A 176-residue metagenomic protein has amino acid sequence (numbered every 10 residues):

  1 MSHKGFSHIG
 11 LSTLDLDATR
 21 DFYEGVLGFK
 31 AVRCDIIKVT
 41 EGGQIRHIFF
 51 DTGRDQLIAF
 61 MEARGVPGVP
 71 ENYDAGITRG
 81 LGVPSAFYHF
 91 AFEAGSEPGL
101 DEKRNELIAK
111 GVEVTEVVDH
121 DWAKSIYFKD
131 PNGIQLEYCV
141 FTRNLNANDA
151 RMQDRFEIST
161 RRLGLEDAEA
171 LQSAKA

Functional and structural regions predicted by a protein language model:
M1-A18, G43, F87-F92, L145-A176: N-terminal beta-strand motif that seeds the catalytic metal site of vicinal oxygen chelate
M1-K4, L27, G53, S85 (+2 more regions): Structured loop/turn residues at beta-strand edges in well-structured enzyme cores
G5-L14, F49-T52, E71-E106, K124-K129: Vicinal oxygen chelate
S12-A63: Core segments of cupin and vicinal oxygen chelate
T40-Q44, G68, A75-G76: Short, flexible, glycine-rich and Lys/Arg-enriched loop motifs at helix boundaries that contact anionic partners
I58-A59, G65-G68, R143: Short, solvent-exposed beta-strand-terminating loops
V69-D74, A147-A150: A short, polar/proline- and glycine-enriched secondary-structure boundary/capping micro-motif
D101-A176: Vicinal oxygen chelate
